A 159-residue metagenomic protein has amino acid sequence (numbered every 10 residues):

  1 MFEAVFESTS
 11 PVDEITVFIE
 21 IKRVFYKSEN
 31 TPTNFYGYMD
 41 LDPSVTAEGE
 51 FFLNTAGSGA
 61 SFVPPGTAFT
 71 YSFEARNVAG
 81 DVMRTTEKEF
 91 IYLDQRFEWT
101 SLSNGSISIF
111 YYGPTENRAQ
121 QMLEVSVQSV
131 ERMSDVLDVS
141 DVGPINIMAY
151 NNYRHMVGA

Functional and structural regions predicted by a protein language model:
M1-Q95: Beta-strand-enriched, solvent-exposed domains that form extended recognition/catalytic surfaces
E98-A159: Juxtacatalytic substrate-recognition/specificity segment
